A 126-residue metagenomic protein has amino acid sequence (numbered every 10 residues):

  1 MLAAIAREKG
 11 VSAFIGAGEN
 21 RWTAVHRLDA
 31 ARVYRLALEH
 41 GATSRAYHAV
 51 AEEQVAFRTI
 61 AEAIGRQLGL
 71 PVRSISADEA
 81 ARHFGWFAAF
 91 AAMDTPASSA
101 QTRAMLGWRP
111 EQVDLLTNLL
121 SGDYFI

Functional and structural regions predicted by a protein language model:
M1-S44, H48-V55: Oxidoreductase cofactor-interface core, primarily capturing Rossmann-like NAD(P)-dependent enzymes
R7, R66, R103-A104: Short polybasic/polar patches that bind polyanions
R21, E79-A80, T117-N118: Positions that flank functional sites
R27, R58, E62, R82-R109 (+1 more regions): Conserved C-terminal active-site "lid" loop/helix of NAD(P)H-dependent oxidoreductases that clamps the redox cofactor
V33-F87: Mid/C-terminal beta-alpha module of Rossmann-like enzyme folds, strongest in SDR-family dehydrogenases/epimerases
L36, R66, W108, S121-Y124: Residues within well-ordered alpha-helical secondary structure of globular protein domains
V113-I126: Amphipathic terminal alpha-helices
